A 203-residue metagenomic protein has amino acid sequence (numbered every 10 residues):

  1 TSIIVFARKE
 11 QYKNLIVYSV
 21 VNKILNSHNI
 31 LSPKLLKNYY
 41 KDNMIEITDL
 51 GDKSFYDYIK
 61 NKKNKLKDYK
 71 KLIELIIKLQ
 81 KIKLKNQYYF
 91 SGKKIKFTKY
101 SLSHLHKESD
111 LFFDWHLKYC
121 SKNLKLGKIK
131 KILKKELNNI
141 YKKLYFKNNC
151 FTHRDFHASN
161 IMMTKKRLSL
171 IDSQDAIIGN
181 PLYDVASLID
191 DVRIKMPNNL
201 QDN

Functional and structural regions predicted by a protein language model:
T1, L79-Q80, L137-Y183, V192-M196: Active-site acidic catalytic loop and adjacent metal/ATP-binding pocket of ATP-dependent phosphoryl transfer enzymes
T1-K107, Y145: ATP-binding pocket architecture of kinase catalytic cores
Y40, N86-Q87, L105-H106, A158 (+3 more regions): Glycan-recognition and catalytic cores of secretory/periplasmic carbohydrate-active enzymes
I45, D49-L50, S54, H104-K107 (+5 more regions): Generic alpha-helical secondary structure signal
K63-N64, S173, A186-L188: Glycine-rich, phosphate-binding/catalytic loops in enzymes
I73-I76, S109, L137, I189-V192: Hydrophobic alpha-helical core bundles mediating ligand binding, dimerization, or RNAP-core interactions
L84-K96, S103-H104, E108-F151, N203: An alpha-helical support segment within catalytic cores of ATP-dependent transferases
D110-C120, P181-N203: Active-site activation/catalytic loop segments of kinase-like enzymes and analogous catalytic loops in related
